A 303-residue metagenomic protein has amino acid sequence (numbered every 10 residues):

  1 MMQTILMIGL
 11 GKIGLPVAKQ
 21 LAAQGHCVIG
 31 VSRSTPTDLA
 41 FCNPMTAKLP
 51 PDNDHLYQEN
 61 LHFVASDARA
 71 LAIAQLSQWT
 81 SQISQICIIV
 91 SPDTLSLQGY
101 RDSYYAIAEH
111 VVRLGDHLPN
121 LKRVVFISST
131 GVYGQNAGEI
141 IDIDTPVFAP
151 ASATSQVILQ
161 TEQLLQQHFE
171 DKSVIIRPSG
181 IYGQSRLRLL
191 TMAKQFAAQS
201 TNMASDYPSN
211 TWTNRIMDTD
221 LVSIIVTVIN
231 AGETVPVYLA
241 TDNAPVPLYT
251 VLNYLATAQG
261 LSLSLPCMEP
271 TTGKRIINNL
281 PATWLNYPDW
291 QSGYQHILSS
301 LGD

Functional and structural regions predicted by a protein language model:
G14-L15: N-terminal Rossmann-fold NAD(P) dinucleotide-binding loop
I83-V125: NAD(P)-cofactor binding segment of oxidoreductase domains
V112-A151: Conserved Rossmann-fold NAD(P)-dependent oxidoreductase catalytic core, especially the SDR/UDP-sugar
A137-I175: Catalytic helix-loop patch of NAD(P)-dependent Rossmann-fold dehydrogenases
I176-M192: Flexible, glycine-rich beta-alpha linker
L187-T191, D206-T227: Substrate-positioning beta->alpha
V222-T272: Mid/C-terminal beta-alpha module of Rossmann-like enzyme folds, strongest in SDR-family dehydrogenases/epimerases
P247-N253, P266-P288, Y294, D303: Conserved C-terminal active-site "lid" loop/helix of NAD(P)H-dependent oxidoreductases that clamps the redox cofactor
